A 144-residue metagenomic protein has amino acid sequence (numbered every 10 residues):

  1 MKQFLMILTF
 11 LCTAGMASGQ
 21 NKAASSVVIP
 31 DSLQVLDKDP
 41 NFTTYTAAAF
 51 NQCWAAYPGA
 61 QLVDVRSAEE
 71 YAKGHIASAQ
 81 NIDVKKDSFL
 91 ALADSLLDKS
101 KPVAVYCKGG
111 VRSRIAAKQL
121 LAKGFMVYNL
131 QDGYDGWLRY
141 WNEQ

Functional and structural regions predicted by a protein language model:
K2-L5, A17-A48, C53, A72-P102 (+1 more regions): Rhodanese-like catalytic fold shared by cysteine-dependent sulfurtransferases and DSP/PTP-type phosphatases
F10-L11: Short, linear, compositionally biased motifs with a strong N-terminal bias
Q61-D64: Structural scaffold elements adjacent to functional motifs in cytosolic proteins
V105-Y106: Short, surface-exposed ligand- or partner-binding patches at beta-edge/loop junctions that are enriched in aromatics
